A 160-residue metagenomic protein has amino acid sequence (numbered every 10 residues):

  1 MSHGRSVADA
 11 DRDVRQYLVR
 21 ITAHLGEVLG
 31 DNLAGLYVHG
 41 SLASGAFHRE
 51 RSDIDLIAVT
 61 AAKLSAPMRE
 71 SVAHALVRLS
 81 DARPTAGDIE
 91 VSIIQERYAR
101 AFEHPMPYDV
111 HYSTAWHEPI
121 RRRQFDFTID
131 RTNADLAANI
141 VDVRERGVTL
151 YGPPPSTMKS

Functional and structural regions predicted by a protein language model:
M1-Y37, M68: Helical scaffold of the NTase/Pol beta-like nucleotidyltransferase catalytic core
S2-V7, H74-S160: Conserved NTP/Mg2+-binding pocket subregion across the NTase superfamily
R20, L29-S41, D130-V141: Phosphate-binding glycine-rich loops and adjacent basic patches that engage nucleotide phosphates, nucleic-acid
I21, L25, V72-L79: Hydrophobic alpha-helical packing residues
L25-L29, S44-R49, D81-R83: Short secondary-structure boundary/capping segments within folded domains
N32, S41, A46, D53 (+3 more regions): Residue-level preference for alpha-helix termini and adjacent loops
G40, S44-H74, D88-Q95: Catalytic metal-binding acidic patch
